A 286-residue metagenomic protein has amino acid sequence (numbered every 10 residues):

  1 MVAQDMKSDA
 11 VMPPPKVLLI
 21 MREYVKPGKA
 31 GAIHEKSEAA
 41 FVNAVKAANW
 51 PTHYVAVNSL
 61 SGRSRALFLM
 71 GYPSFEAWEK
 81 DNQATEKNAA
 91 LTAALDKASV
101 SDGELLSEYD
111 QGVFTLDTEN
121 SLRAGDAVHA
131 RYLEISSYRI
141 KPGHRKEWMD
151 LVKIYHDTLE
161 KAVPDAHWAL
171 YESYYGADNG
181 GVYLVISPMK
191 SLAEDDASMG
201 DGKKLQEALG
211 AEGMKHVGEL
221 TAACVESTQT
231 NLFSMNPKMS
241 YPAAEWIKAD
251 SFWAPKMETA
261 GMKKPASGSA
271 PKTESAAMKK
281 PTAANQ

Functional and structural regions predicted by a protein language model:
A3-Q286: Short S/T/G/P-rich N-terminal loop/turn motif that feeds into the first structured element of a domain
